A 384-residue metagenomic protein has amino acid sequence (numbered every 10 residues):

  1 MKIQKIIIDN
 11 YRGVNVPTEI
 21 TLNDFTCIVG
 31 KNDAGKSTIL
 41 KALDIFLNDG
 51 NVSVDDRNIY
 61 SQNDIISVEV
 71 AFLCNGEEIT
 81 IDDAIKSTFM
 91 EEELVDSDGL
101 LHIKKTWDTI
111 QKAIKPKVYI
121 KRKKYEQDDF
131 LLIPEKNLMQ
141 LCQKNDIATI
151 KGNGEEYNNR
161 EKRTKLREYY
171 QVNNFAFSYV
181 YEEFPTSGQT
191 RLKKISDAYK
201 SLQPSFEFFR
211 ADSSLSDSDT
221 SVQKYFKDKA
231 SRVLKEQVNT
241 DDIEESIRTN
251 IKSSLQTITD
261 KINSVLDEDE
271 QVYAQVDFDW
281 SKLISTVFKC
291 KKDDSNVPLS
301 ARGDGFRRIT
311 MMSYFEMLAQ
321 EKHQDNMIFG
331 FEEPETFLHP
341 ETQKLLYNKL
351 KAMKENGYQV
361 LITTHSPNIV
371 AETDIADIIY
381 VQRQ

Functional and structural regions predicted by a protein language model:
M1-N48, V52-V54, L283-Q384: Switch/communication elements of ASCE P-loop NTPase nucleotide-binding domains
Q4, I66-V70, L101-I103, T286: Hydrophobic residues positioned within well-ordered beta-strands of beta-sheet architectures
D9, N23, A71-N75, D108: Solvent-exposed residues in well-ordered beta-strands and their adjoining turns, especially edge/terminal strands
E19, S67, F206-F209, I378-Y380: Conserved beta-strand scaffold positions in the cores of enzyme catalytic domains, especially in NTP/NDP-utilizing
L40-G99: Conserved P-loop NTP-binding catalytic core
D44, N48, N75, I110 (+8 more regions): Non-catalytic alpha-helical coupling and interface elements of nucleotide-dependent molecular machines and regulators
E77-V238: Glycine-rich phosphate-binding loops of NTPases
P185-L192, S196-E207, A211, L215-F331 (+1 more regions): Extended helical coiled-coil dimerization/tether regions that scaffold and oligomerize large DNA-maintenance assemblies
